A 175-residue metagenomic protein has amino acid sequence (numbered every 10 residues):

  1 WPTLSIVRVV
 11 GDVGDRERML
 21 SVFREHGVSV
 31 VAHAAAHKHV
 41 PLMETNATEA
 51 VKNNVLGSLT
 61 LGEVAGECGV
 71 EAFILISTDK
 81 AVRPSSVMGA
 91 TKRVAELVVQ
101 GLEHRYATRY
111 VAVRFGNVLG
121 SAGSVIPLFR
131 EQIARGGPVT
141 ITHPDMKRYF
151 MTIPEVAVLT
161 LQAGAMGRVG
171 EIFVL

Functional and structural regions predicted by a protein language model:
W1-V7, Y106-T108: A short helix-to-beta-strand connector/capping loop
V7-V30: Conserved Rossmann-fold cofactor-binding substructure of NAD(P)-dependent oxidoreductases
R8, L75, A112-R114: Conserved beta-strand scaffold in the Rossmann-like NAD(H)/NADP(H)-binding core of dehydrogenases/reductases
V9-V10, K52, H143: Conserved residues in the N-terminal Rossmann fold of short-chain dehydrogenase/reductase
G14, A81, V118-G120: Conserved sequence/active-site signature of Rossmann-fold short-chain dehydrogenase/reductase
E17, V55, L59, P154-A157: Conserved active-site region of classical short-chain dehydrogenase/reductase
H33, H37-E96, G101-E103, Y110: Conserved Rossmann-fold NAD(P)-dependent oxidoreductase catalytic core, especially the SDR/UDP-sugar
E63, V87-G89, R93-F173: NAD(P)-dependent short-chain dehydrogenase/reductase
